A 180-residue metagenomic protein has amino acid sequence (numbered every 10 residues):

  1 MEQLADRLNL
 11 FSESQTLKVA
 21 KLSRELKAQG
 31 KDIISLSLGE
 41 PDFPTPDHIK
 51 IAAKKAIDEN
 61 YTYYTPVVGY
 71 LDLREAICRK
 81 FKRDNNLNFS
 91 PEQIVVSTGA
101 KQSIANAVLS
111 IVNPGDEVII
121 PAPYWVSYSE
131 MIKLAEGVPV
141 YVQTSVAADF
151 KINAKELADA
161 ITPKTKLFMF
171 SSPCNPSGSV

Functional and structural regions predicted by a protein language model:
E2-G99, N106: N-terminal small-domain helix-loop-helix segment of the aminotransferase-like
L22, A107, E156-A160: CheY-like receiver
D32, D116-E117, V138, K164-L167: Structural signature of beta-strand start/N-cap positions in the alpha/beta core of ABC transporter nucleotide-binding
N88-I94, P114-E117, P163-K164: Short acidic capping loops at alpha-helix termini that bridge into adjacent secondary structure
S110-I132: Conserved PLP-anchoring active-site segment centered on the Schiff-base-forming lysine
L134-V140: A short helix-loop-beta submotif of the ANL/AMP-binding
V140, T144-V180: Active-site phosphate-binding strand-loop segment of PLP-dependent enzymes
